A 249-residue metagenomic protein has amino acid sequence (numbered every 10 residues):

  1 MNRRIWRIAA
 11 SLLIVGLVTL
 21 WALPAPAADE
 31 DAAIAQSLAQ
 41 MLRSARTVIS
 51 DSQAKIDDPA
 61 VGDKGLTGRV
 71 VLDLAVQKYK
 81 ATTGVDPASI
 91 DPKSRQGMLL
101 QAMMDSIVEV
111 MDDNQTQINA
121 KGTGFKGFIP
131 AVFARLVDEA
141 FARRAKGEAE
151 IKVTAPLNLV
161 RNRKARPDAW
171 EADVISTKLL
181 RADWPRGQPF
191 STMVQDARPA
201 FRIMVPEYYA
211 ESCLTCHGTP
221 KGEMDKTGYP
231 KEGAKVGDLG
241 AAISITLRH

Functional and structural regions predicted by a protein language model:
N2-L12: Bacterial N-terminal signal peptides that target proteins for export
L13-I14, R163: Intrinsically disordered, low-complexity regions enriched in Ser/Pro/Gly/Gln/His and often acidic
I14-V15, A25: Cleavable N-terminal signal peptides
P26-Y208, G222-H249: Extracytoplasmic c-type cytochrome modules immediately beyond a signal peptide or single-pass transmembrane anchor
A210-K221: The canonical Cys-X-X-Cys-His
